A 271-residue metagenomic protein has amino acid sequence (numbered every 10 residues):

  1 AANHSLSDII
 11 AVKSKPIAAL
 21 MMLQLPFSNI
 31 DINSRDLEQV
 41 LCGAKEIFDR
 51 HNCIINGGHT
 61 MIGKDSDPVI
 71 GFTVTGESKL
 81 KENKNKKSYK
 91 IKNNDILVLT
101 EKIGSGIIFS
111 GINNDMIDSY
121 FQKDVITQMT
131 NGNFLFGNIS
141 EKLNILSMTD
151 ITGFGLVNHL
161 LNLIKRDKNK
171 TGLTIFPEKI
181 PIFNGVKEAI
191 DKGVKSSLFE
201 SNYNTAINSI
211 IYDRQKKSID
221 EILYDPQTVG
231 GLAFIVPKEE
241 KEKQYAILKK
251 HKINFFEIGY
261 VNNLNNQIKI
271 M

Functional and structural regions predicted by a protein language model:
A1, C53, G58-T60, F72-S78 (+7 more regions): Fold-independent oxyanion-binding glycine-rich loops and adjacent beta-strand/coil segments at enzyme active sites
A1-P16: Active-site cofactor/substrate anionic-group-binding motifs, chiefly glycine- and Lys/Arg-rich phosphate-binding loops
A2, L37, L41, M129: Aromatic/hydrophobic pocket-lining residues that form the small-molecule binding cavity in soluble enzyme cores
K15-I117, Y260: Glycine-rich anion-binding loops of enzyme active sites
S28-I54, M61-I70, K142, G153-M271: Glycine-/charge-enriched secondary-structure boundary and capping motifs
F72-N85, Y120-E141, Q215: Active-site glycine-rich loop that binds ribose-phosphate moieties when present
F109-V125, H251-N254: Short, compositionally biased
S119-I126, L146, L198-N202: Adenine-nucleotide phosphate-binding core of ATP-dependent small-molecule kinases
